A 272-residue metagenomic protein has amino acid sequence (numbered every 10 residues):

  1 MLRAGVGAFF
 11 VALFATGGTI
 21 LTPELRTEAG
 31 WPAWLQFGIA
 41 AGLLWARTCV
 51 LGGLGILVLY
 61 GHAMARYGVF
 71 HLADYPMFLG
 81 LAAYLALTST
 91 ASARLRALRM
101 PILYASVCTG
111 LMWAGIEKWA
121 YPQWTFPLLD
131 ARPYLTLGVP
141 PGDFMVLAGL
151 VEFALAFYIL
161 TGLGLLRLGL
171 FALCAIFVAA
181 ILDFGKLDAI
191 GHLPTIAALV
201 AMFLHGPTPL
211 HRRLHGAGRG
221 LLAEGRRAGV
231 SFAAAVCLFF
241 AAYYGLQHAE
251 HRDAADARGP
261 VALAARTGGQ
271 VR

Functional and structural regions predicted by a protein language model:
M1-Q123, G142-L150, T161-R272: Extended, low-polarity transmembrane helix blocks
A120-P140: Membrane-interface interhelical connector segments
A156: Conformational-control "hinges and anchors"
